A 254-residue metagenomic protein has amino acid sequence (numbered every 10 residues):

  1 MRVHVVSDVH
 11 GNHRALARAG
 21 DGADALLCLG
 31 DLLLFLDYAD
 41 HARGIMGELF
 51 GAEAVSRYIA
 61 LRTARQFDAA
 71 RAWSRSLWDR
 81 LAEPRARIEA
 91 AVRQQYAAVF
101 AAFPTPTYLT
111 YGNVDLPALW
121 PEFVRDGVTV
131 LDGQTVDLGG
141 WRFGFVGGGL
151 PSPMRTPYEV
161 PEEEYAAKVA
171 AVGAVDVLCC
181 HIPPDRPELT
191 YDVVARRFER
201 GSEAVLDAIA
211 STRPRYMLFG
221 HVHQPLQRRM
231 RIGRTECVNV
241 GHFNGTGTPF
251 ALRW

Functional and structural regions predicted by a protein language model:
M1-H10, G140-S152, D176-H181, E236-G241: Active-site-proximal beta-strand elements of phosphoester/diester hydrolases
V6, G11-D137, V240: Core catalytic region of metal-dependent phosphoesterases/phosphodiesterases, especially metallo-beta-lactamase-like
H10-A15, L33-L36, L109-W120, P151-M154 (+3 more regions): Active-site environment of divalent metal-dependent phosphoester hydrolases
G20, F100, V169-A170, I209: Short hydrophobic patches on amphipathic alpha-helices that form coiled-coil/helix-mediated interaction surfaces
A25, V175, S202-V222: Proline-aspartate-enriched helix->loop->beta-strand connector
T135-G139, T156-P157, D207-S211, P225-W254: Binuclear metal-dependent phosphoesterase catalytic core
G139-V177, A195-D207: Binuclear metal-dependent hydrolase catalytic cores centered on His/Asp/Glu-rich metal-binding motifs
V172-L189: Short acidic, glycine-rich surface-loop motifs adjacent to enzyme active sites
